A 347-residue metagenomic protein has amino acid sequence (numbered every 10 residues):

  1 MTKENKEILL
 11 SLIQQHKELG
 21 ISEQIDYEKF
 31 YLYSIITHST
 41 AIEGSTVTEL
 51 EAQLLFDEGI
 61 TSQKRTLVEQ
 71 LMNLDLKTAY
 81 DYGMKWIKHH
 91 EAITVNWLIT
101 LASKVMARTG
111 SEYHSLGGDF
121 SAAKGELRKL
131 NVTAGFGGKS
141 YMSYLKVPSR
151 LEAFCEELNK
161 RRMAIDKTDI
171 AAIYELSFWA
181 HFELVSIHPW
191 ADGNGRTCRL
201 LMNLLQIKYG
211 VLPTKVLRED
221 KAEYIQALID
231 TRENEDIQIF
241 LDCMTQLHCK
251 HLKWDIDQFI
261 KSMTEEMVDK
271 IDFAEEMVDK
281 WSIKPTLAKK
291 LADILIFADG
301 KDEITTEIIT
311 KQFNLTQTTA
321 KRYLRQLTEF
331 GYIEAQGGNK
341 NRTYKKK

Functional and structural regions predicted by a protein language model:
M1-D192, R196-K347: FIC/Doc superfamily catalytic core
